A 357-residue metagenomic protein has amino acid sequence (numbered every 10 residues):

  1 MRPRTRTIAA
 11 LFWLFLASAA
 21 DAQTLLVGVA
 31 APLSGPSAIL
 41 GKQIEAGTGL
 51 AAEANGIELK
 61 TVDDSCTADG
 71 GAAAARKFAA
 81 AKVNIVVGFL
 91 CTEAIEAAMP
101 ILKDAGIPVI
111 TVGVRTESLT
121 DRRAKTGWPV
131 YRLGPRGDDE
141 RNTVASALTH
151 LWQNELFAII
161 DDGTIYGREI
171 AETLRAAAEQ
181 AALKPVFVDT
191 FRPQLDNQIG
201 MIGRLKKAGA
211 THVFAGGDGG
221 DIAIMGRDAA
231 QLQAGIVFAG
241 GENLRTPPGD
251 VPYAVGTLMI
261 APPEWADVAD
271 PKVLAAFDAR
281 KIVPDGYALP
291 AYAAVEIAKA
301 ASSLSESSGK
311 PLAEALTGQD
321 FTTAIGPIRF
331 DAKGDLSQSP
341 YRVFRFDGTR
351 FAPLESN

Functional and structural regions predicted by a protein language model:
M1-A9: Bacterial N-terminal signal peptides that target proteins for export
I8-F12, A22-N357: Extracytosolic ligand-binding ectodomains
L16-A19: N-terminal signal peptide c-region/cleavage motif recognized by signal peptidases
